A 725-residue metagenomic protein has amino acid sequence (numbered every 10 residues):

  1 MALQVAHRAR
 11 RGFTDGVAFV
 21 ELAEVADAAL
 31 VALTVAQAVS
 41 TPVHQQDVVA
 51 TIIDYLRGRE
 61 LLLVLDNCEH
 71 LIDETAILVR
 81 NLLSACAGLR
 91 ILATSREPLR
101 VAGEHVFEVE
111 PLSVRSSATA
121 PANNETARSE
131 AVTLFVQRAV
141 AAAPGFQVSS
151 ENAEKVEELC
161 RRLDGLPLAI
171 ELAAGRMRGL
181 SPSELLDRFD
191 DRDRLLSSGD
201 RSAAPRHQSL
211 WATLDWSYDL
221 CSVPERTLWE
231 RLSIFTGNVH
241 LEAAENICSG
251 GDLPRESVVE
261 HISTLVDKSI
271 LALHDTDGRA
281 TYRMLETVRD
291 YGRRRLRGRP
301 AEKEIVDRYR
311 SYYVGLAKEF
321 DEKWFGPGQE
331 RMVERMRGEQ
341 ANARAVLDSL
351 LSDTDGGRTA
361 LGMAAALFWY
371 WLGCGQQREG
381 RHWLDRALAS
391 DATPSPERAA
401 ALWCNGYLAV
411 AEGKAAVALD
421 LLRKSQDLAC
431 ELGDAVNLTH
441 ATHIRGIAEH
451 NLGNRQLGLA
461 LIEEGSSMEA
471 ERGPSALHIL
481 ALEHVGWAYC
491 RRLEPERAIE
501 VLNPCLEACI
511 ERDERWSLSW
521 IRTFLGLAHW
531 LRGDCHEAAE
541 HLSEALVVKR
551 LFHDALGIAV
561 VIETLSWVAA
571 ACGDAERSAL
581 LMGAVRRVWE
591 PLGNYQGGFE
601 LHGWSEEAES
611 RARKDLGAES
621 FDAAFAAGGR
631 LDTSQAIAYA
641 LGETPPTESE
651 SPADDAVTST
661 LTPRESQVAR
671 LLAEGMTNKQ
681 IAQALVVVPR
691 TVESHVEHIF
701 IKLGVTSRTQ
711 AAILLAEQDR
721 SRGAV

Functional and structural regions predicted by a protein language model:
M1-A389, L556, E563-T564, V568-L580 (+2 more regions): Aliphatic-rich helical/repeat scaffold segments used for oligomerization and domain docking
V114-S129, T633-S666, R720-V725: Intrinsically disordered or compositionally simple regulatory linkers and C-terminal tails in signal-transduction
L350, W371, D391, A409 (+12 more regions): Eukaryotic all-alpha helical interaction scaffolds
D353-D355, D391-P394, L428-A435, S467-S475 (+4 more regions): Short coil/turn linkers that connect adjacent helices within long alpha-helical scaffolds, especially alpha-solenoid
L361-G375, E397-A415, V436-N454, G465 (+6 more regions): Tandem amphipathic alpha-helical repeat scaffolds
A575-G593: TPR/TPR-like (Sel1-like) alpha-helical repeat modules
E650-V725: Helix-turn-helix DNA-binding segment
